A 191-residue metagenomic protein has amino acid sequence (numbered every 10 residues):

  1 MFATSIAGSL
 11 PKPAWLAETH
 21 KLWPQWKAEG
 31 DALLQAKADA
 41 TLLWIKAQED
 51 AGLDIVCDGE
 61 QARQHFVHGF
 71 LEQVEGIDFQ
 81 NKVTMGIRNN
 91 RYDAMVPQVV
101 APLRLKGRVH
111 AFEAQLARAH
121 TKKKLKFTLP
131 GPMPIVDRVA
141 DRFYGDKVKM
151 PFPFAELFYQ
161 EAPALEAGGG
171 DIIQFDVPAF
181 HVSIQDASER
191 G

Functional and structural regions predicted by a protein language model:
M1-G191: Domain-level signal for soluble alpha/beta catalytic cores
